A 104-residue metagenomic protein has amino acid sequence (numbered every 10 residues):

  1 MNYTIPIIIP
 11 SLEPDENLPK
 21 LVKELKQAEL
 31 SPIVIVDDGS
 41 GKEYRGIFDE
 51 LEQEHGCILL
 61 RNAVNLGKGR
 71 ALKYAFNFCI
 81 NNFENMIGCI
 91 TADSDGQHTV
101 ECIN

Functional and structural regions predicted by a protein language model:
M1-N104: Structured catalytic core of nucleotide-sugar glycosyltransferases
